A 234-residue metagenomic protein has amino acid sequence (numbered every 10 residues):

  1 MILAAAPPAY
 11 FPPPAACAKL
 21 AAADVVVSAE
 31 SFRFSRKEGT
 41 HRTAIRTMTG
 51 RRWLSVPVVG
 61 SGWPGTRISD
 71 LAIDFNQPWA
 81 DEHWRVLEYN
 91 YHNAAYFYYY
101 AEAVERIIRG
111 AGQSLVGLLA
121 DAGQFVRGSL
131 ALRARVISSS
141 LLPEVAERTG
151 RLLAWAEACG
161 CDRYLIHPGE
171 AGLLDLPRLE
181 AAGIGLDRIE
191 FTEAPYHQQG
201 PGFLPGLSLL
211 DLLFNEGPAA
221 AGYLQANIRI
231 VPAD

Functional and structural regions predicted by a protein language model:
M1-D234: Residues lining hydrophobic/aromatic ligand-binding pockets adjacent to catalytic sites
